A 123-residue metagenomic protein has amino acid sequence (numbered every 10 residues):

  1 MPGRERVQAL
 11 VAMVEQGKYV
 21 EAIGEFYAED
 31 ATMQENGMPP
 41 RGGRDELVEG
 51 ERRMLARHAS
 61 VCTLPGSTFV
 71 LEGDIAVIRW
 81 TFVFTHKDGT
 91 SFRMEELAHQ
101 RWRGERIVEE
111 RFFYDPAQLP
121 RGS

Functional and structural regions predicted by a protein language model:
M1-K18, F26: Short, aromatic-enriched amphipathic alpha-helices that serve as compact interaction elements
E5, V20-D74: A solvent-exposed, acidic/Ser-Thr-rich amphipathic alpha-helical stretch
Y27, F82-F84, A98, Y114: Short beta-strand segments enriched in hydrophobic/aromatic residues within well-folded beta-rich domains
T32, T90, R106-V108: Residue-level signal for well-ordered, solvent-exposed loop/turn and beta-edge residues enriched in charged/polar side
D45, D88-T90, L119-S123: A short, polar/proline- and glycine-enriched secondary-structure boundary/capping micro-motif
E51, L64-F69, F82, E95-R101: Hydrophobic/aromatic beta-strand elements that line small-molecule binding cavities or substrate pockets in beta-rich
S60, V83-R93: Short, cysteine-centered beta-strand-loop-beta hairpins and adjacent loop/turn segments enriched in charged/polar
E95-R121: Short beta-strand edge/turn micro-motifs at domain boundaries
